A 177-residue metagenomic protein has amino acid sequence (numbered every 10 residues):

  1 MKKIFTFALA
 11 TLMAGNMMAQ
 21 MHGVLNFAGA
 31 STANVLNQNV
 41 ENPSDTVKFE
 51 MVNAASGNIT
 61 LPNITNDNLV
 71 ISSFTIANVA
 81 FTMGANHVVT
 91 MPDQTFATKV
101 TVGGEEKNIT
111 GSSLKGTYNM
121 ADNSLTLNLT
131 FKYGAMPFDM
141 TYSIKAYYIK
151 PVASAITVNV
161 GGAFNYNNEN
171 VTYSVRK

Functional and structural regions predicted by a protein language model:
M1-N26: Bacterial Sec-dependent N-terminal signal peptides
F7-T11, I59, F138: Intrinsic-disorder/low-complexity peptide segments enriched for small residues
L9-T11, S31, N168: Prokaryotic Sec-type signal peptides and long signal-anchor helices with extended Leu/Ile/Val-rich h-regions
Q20-A28, N39-P43, S73-N86, S113 (+1 more regions): Edge beta-strand at a domain terminus
A33-N37: The phosphoinositide-binding surface of pleckstrin homology
V40-D45, F49-L114, V175-K177: Predominantly extracellular/secreted and cell-surface proteins with exposed, flexible low-complexity segments
T117-Y118: Helix-rich interaction surfaces within compact, conserved domain-sized segments that mediate assembly or partner
